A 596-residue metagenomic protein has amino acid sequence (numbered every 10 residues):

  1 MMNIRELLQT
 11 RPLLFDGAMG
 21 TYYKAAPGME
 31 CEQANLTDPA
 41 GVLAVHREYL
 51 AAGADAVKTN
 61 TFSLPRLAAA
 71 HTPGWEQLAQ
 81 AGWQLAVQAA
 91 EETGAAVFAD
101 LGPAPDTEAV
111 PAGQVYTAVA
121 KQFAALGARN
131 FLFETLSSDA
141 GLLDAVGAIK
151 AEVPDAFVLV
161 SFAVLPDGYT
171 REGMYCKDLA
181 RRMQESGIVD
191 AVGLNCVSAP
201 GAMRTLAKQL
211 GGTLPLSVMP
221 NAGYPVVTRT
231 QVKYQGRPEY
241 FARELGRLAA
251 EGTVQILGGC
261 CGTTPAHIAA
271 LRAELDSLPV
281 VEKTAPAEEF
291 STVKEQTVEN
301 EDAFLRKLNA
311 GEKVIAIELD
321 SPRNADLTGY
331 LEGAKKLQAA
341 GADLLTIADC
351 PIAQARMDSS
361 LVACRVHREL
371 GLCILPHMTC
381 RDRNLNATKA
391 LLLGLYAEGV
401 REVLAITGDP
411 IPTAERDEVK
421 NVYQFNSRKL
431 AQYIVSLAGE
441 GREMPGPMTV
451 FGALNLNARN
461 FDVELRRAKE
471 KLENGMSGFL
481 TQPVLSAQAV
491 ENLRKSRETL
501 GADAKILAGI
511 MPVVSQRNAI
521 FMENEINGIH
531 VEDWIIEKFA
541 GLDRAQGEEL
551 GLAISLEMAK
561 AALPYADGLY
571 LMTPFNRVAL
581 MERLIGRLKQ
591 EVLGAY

Functional and structural regions predicted by a protein language model:
M1-Y596: Domain-level signal for soluble alpha/beta catalytic cores
